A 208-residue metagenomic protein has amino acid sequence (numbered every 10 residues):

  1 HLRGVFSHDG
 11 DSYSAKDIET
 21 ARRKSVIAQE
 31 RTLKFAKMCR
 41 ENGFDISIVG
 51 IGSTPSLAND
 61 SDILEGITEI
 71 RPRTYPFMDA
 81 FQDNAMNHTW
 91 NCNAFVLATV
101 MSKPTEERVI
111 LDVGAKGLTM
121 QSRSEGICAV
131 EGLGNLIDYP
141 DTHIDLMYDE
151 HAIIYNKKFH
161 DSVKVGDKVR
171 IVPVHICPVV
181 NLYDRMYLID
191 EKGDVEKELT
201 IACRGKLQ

Functional and structural regions predicted by a protein language model:
H1-M86: Active-site loop/helix belt of alpha/beta enzymes
K16-E19, L64, M86-T89, K157-K164 (+1 more regions): Short, glycine- and charge-enriched coil/turn segments that flank and shape catalytic ligand pockets
A21, S25-T32, N93, M147 (+2 more regions): Generic structural signal for well-ordered, non-membrane alpha-helical segments in soluble metabolic enzymes
A21-K24, P55-L133: Active-site loop ensemble at the mouth of alpha/beta enzyme cores that anchors a bound cofactor
E41-G43, D62, N93, S102-K103 (+2 more regions): Solvent-exposed alpha-helices and their adjacent loops that cap or buttress functional pockets in soluble metabolic
P104-Q208: C-terminal accessory subdomain/extension
